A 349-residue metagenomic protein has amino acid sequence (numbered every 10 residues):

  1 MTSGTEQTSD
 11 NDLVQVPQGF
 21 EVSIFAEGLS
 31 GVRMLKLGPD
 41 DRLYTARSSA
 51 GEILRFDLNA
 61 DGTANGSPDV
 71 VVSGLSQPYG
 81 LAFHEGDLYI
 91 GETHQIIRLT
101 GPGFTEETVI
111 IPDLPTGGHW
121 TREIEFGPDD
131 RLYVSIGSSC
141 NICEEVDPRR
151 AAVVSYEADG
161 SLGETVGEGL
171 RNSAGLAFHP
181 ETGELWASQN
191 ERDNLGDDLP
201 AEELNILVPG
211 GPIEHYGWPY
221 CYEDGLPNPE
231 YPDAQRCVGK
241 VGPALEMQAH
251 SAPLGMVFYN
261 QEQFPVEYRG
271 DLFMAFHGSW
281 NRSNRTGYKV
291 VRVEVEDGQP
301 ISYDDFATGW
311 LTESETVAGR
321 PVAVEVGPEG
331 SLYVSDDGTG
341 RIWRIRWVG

Functional and structural regions predicted by a protein language model:
T2-V16, T121, S138-N141, A158-S161 (+5 more regions): Beta-propeller domain segments
I24-L29, D69-G74, V109-T116, T165-G169 (+3 more regions): Surface loop/turn motifs at the tips and blade-to-blade linkers of beta-strand repeat domains
G28-G31, S49, S67, G74-Q77 (+10 more regions): Beta-rich catalytic cores
L35, L81, I124, S173-L176 (+2 more regions): Hydrophobic core register within WD40 beta-propeller blades
L37-D41, F83-G86, F126-D129, H179-T182 (+2 more regions): Residue-level detector of Asp-centered blade-edge/turn motifs that repeat once per structural unit in beta-propeller
Y44-A46, I90, Y133-S135, W186-Q189 (+2 more regions): Residue position within the beta-strands of beta-propeller blades
A82, H94-G127, S135-N141, G167: Asp-box/WD-like beta-propeller blade repeats and closely related beta-sheet repeat scaffolds
E325-G349: Blade-level signature of beta-propeller repeat domains, shared across WD40, Kelch, NHL, RCC1 and BNR/Asp-box propellers
